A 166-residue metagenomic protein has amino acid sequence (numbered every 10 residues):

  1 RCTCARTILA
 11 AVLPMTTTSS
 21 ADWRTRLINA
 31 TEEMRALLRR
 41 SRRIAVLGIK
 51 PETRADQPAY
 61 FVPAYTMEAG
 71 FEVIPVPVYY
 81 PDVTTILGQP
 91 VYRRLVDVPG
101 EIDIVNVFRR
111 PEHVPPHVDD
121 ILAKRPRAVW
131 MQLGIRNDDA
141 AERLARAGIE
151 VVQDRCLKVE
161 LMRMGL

Functional and structural regions predicted by a protein language model:
C2-C4: Cysteine-centered motifs
R6-I8, E160: Extracellular/secretory pathway and lumenal proteins
T16-L166: Structural/interface elements that position substrates and couple domains in central-metabolism enzymes
